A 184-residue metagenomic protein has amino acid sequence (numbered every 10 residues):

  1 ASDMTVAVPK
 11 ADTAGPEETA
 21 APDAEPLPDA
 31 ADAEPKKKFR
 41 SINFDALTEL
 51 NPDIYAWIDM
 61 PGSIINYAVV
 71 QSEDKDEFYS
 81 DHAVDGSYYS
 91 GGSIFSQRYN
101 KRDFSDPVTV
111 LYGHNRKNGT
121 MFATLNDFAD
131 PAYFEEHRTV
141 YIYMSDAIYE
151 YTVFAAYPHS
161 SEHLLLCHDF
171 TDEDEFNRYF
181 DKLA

Functional and structural regions predicted by a protein language model:
A1-A184: Solvent-exposed, non-transmembrane regions of membrane-associated and secreted proteins
